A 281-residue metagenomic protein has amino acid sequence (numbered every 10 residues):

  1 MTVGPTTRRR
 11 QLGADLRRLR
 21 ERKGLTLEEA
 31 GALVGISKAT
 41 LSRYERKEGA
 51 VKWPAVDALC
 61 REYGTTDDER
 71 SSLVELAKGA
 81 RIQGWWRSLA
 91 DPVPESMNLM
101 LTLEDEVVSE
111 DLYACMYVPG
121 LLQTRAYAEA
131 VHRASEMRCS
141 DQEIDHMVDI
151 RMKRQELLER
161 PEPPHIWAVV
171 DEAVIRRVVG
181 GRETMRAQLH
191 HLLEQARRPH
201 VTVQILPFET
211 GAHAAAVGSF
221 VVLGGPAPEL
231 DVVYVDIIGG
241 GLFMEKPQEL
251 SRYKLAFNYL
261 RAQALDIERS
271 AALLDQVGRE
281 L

Functional and structural regions predicted by a protein language model:
M1-A14, R18, R22, E28-A32 (+4 more regions): Interdomain hinge/linker segments and adjacent boundary elements that couple functional modules
L25, I36, V201: Short glycine/serine/threonine/alanine-rich loop segments
E28, K38-A39: Key DNA-contact positions within bacterial/archaeal DNA-binding proteins
A32-V34, G225: N-terminal hydrophobic alpha-helix used for membrane targeting or insertion
V169, V179-L281: C-terminal regulatory/effector modules of DNA-binding transcriptional regulators
